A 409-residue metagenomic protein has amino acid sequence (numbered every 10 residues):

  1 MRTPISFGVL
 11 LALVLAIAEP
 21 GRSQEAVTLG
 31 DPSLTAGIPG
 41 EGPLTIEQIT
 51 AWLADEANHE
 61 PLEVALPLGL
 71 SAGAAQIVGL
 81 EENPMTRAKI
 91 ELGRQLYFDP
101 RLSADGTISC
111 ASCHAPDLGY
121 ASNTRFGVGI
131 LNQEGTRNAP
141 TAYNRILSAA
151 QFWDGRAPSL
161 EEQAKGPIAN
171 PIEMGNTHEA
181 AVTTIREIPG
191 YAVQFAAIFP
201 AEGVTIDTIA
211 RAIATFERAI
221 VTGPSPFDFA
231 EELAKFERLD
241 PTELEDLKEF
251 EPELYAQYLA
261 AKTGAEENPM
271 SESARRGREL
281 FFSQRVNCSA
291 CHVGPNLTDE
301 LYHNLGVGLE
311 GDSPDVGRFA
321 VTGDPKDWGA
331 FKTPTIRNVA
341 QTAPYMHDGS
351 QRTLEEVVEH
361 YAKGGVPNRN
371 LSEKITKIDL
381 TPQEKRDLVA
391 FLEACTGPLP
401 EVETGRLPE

Functional and structural regions predicted by a protein language model:
M1-G8: Bacterial N-terminal signal peptides that target proteins for export
G8-A16: Bacterial N-terminal signal peptides
G21-S23: Boundary at the C-terminal end of the N-terminal hydrophobic targeting segment
E25-G166, F229-R352, E356-R369, E403-E409: Short glycine/threonine-rich turn/loop motifs
L147, M174, H178-E179: Short sequence/structural segments immediately N-terminal
H178-S225, A340, S350-E409: C-terminal capping alpha-helices of c-type cytochrome domains
